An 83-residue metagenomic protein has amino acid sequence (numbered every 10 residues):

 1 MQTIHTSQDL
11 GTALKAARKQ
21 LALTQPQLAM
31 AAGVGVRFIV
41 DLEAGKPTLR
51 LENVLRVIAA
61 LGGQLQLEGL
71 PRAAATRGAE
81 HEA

Functional and structural regions predicted by a protein language model:
M1-D9: A detector for short, charged/polar N-terminal pre-domain segments
T12-Q27: Short basic helix-loop element that most often maps to the first helix and adjoining turn of HTH DNA-binding modules
L23-V40: Short alpha-helical DNA-recognition segment
T24, R50-N53: Residues that mark the N-terminal boundary/hinge immediately upstream of a DNA-recognition element
E52-E68: DNA major-groove recognition helix of helix-turn-helix/homeodomain DNA-binding modules
Q66-A83: Short, charged recognition helix plus adjacent turn of helix-turn-helix-like nucleic-acid-binding domains
